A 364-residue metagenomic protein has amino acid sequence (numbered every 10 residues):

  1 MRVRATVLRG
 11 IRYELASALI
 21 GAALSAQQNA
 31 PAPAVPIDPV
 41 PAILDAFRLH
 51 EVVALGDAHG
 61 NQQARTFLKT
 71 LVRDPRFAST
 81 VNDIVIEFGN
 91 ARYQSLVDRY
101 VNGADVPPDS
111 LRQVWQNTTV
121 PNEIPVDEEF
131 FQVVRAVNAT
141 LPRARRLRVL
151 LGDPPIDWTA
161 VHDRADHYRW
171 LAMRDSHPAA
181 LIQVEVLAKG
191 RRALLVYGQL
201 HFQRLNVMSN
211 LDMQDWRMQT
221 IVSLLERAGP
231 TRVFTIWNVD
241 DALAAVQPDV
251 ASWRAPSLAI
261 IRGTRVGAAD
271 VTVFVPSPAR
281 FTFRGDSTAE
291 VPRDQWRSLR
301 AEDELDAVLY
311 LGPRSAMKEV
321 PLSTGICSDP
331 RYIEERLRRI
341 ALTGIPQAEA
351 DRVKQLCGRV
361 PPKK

Functional and structural regions predicted by a protein language model:
R2-L15: Bacterial N-terminal signal peptides that target proteins for export
S17-Q27: Hydrophobic h-region of N-terminal signal peptides that target proteins for export in Gram-negative bacteria
A26-K364: Compositional signal for N-terminal targeting/processing segments
